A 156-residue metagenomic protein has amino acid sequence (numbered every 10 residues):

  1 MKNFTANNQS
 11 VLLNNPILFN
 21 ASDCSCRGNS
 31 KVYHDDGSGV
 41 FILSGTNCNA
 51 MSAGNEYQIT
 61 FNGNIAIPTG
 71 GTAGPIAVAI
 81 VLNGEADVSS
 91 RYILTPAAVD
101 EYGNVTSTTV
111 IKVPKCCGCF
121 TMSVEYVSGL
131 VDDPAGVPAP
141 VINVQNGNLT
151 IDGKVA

Functional and structural regions predicted by a protein language model:
M1-A156: Extracellular jelly-roll beta-sandwich "head" domains, especially the C-terminal globular C1q domain
